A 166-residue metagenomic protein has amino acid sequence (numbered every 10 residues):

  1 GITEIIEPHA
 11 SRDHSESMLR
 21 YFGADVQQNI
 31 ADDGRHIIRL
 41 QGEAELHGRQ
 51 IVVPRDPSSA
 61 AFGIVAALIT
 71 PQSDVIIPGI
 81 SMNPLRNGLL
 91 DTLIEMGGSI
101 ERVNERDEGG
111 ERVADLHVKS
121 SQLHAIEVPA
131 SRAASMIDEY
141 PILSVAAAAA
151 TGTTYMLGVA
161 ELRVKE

Functional and structural regions predicted by a protein language model:
G1-E166: Short, structured segments at the rim of ligand-binding sites
